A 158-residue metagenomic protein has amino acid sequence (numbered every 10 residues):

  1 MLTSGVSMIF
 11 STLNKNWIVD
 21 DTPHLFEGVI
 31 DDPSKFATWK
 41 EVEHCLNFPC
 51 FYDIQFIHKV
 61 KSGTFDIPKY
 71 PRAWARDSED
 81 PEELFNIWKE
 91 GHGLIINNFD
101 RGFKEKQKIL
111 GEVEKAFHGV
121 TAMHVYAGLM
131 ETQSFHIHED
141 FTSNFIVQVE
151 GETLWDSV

Functional and structural regions predicted by a protein language model:
L2-I18, D31-K35, E43-H44, F48-C50 (+1 more regions): Active-site region of the double-stranded beta-helix
H24-D31: Short amphipathic
